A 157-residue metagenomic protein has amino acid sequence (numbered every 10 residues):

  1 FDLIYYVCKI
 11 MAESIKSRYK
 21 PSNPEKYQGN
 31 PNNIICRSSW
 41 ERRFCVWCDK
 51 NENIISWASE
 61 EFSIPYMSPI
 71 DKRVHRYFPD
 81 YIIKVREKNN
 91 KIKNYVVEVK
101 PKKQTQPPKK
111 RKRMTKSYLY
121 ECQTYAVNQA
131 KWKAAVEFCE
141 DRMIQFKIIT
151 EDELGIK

Functional and structural regions predicted by a protein language model:
D2-K157: Electrostatic, structured charged patches in enzyme active sites and in nucleic-acid/phosphate-binding
